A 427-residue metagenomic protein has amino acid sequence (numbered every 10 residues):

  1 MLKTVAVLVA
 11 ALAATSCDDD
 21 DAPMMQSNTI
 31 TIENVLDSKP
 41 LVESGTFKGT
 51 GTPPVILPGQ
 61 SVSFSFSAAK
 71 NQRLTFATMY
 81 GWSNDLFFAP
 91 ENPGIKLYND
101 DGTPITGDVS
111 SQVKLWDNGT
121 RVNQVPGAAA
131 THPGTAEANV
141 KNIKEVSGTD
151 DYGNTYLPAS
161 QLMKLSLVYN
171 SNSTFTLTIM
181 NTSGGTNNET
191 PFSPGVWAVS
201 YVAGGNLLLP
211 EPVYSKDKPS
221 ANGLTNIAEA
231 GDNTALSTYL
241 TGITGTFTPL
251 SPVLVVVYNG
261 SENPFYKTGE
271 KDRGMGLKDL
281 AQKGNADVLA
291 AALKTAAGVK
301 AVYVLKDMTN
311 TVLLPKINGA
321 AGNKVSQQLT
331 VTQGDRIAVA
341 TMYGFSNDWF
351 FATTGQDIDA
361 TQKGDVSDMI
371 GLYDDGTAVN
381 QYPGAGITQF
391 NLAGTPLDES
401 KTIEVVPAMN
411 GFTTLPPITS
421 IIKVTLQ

Functional and structural regions predicted by a protein language model:
M1-T15: Sec-dependent bacterial lipoprotein signal peptides
L12-T15, P54, D368, L392: Generic secretory/membrane-interface signal
L12-T29: Bacterial Sec-dependent N-terminal signal peptides
M25-P104, N172-T174, S183-F351: Structured domain cores in non-transmembrane regions
G59-V62, A69-N170, N310-Q427: Mature, soluble, non-transmembrane domains
